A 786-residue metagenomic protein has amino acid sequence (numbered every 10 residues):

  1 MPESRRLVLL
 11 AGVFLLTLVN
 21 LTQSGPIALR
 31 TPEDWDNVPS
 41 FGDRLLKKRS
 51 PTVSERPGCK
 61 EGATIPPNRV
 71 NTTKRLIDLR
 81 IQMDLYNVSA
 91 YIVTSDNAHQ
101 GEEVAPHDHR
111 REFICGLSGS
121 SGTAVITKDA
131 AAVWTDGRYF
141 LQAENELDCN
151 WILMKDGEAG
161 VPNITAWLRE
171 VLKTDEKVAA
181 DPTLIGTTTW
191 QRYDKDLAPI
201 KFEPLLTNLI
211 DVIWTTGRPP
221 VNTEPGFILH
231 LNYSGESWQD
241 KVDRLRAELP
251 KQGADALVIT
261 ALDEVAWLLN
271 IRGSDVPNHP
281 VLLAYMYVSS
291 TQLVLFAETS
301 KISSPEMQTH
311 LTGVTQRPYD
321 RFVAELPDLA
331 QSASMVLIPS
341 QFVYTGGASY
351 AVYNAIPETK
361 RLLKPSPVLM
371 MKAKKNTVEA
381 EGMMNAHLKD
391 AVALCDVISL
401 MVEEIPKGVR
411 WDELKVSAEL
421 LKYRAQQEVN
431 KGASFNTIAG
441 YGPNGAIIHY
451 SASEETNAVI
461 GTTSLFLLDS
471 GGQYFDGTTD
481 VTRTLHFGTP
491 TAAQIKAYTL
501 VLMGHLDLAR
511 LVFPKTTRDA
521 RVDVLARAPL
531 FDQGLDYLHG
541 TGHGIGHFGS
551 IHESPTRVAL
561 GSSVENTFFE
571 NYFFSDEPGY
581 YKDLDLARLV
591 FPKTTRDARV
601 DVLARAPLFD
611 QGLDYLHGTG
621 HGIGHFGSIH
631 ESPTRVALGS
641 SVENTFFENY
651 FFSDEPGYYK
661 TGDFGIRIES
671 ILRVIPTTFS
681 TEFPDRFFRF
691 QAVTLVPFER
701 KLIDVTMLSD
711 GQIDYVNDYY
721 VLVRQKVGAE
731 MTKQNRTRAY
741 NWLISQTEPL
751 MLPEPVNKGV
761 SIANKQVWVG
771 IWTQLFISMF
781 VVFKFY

Functional and structural regions predicted by a protein language model:
R5-S24, G770-V782: Cleavable N-terminal signal peptides of Sec/SRP-targeted secreted and luminal proteins
G25-K60, L117-S121, I126-I152, L172 (+11 more regions): Charged, cofactor-coupling segments
A63-T64, V212-A254, T260, K374 (+4 more regions): Flexible inter-domain linker/hinge segments
N68-R75, L79-D84, S399-V429, H505-Y537 (+2 more regions): Extended boundary segments
T73-E112: Intrinsically disordered, low-complexity, positively charged segments
A98-I114, S121, I228-A284, I438 (+1 more regions): Conserved mixed alpha/beta core segments that line enzyme active sites in large multi-domain catalysts
D129-V133, N150, N163-V221: Hydrophobic or amphipathic alpha-helical targeting/insertion segments
E754-Q774: C-terminal GPI-anchoring signal of eukaryotic secretory precursors
